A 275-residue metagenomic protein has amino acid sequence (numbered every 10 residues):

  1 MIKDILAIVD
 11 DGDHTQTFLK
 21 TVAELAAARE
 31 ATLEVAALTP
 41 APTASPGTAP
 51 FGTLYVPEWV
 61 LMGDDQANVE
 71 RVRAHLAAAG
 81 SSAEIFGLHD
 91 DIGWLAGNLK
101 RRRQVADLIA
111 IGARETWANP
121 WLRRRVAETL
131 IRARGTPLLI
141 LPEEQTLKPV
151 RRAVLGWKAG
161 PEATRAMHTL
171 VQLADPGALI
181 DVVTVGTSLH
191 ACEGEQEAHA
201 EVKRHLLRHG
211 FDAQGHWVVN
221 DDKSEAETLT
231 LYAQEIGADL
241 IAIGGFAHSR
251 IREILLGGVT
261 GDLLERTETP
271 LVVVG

Functional and structural regions predicted by a protein language model:
M1-Y55, A133, P149-V218, A238: Small/aliphatic-rich secondary-structure junction motif
D13, I92, T116-A118, P161 (+1 more regions): Glycine-rich nucleotide phosphate-binding loop and flanking beta-alpha elements of Rossmann-like dinucleotide-binding
L19-A26, G97-T146, A233-G275: Gly/Ser-rich helix-loop-strand patches that form or flank binding pockets for ribonucleotide-derived cofactors
E34-A36, F86, A110, L139 (+4 more regions): Hydrophobic/aromatic beta-strand patches that form the interior of the parallel beta-sheet core in alpha/beta enzyme
P40, A74-I109, R208-I241, F246-R250 (+1 more regions): Structural beta-alpha unit
L54-A67: A short acidic, glycine-rich active-site loop that binds or catalyzes chemistry on phosphate/adenosine moieties
D65-V69, R73, H199: N-terminal membrane-insertion helices
